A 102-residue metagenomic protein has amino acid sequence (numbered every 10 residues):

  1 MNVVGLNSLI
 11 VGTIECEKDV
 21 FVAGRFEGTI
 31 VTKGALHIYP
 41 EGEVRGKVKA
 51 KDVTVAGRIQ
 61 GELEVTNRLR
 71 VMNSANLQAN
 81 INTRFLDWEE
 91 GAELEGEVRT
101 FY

Functional and structural regions predicted by a protein language model:
M1-E15, D19-A23, A35, P40-E43 (+3 more regions): Intrinsically disordered, low-complexity terminal regions
R25-E27: A short, well-ordered alpha-helical element
